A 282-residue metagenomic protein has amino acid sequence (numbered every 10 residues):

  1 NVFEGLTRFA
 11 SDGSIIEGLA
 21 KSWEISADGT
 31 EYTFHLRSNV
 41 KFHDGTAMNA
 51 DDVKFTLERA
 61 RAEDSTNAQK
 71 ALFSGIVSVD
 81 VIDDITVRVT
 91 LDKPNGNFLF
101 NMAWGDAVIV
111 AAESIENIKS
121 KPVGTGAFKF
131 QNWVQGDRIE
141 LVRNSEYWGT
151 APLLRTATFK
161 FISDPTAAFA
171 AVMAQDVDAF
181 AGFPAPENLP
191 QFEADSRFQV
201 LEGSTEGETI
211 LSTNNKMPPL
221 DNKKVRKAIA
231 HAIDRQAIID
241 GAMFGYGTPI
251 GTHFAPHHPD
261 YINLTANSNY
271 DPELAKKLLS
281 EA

Functional and structural regions predicted by a protein language model:
N1-A27, E58, V123-T125: N-terminal lobe/hinge region of extracytoplasmic solute-binding protein
A10-S14, F100-T156, D164, P272-K277: Gly/Pro-rich hinge or "lid" segments in bacterial periplasmic/extracellular proteins
K21-T66, I82, R88, A171 (+1 more regions): Aromatic- and charge-enriched surface segment that lines or borders ligand/interaction sites
E24, H35, Q69-A112, N132: Surface-exposed binding/hinge segments that line and control ligand-binding clefts or catalytic entry sites
G45-A47, D52, T166-V177, A194-D195 (+1 more regions): Short helices/loops that flank or line small-molecule/ion binding pockets
E116, N144-P190: Ligand-site clamp/hinge motif
R143, A194, D221-A282: Append "and occasionally in soluble cytosolic enzymes with long acidic Gly/Pro-rich linkers
L189-E202: Ligand-binding "clamshell"
